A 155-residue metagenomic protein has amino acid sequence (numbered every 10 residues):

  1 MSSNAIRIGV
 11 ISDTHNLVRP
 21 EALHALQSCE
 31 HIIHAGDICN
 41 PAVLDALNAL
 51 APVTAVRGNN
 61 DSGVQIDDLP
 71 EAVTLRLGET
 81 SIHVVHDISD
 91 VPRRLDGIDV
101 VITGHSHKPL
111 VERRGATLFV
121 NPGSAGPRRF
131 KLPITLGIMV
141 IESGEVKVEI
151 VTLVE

Functional and structural regions predicted by a protein language model:
M1-V53, D61-E71, E79, L132-T135 (+1 more regions): N-terminal active-site segment of His-dependent metallophosphoesterases
T54, R76, S81-E145: Conserved beta-sheet core of the metallophosphoesterase superfamily
S62-V64, D90-R93, T152: Low-complexity, compositionally biased segments
V148-E155: Short, solvent-exposed aromatic-acidic interface loops
